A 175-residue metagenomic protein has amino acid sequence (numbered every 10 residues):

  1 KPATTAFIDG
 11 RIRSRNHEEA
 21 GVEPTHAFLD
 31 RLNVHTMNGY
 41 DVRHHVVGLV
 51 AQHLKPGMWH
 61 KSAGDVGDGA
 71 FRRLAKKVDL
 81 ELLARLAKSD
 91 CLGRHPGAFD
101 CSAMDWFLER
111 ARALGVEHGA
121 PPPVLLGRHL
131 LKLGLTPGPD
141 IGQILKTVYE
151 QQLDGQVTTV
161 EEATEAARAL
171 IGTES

Functional and structural regions predicted by a protein language model:
K1-S175: C-terminal subdomains that position terminal phosphate/3'-OH groups for nucleotidyl transfer/ligation, primarily on
